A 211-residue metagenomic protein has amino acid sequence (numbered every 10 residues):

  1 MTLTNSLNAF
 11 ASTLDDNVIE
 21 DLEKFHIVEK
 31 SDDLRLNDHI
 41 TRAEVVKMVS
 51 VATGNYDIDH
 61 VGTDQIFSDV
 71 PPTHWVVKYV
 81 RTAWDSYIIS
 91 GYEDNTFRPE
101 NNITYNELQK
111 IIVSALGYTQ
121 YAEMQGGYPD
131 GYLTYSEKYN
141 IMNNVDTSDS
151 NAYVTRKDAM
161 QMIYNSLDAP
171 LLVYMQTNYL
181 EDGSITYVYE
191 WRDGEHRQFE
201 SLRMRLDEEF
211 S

Functional and structural regions predicted by a protein language model:
M1-V46, S50-V77, D85-N106, I112-Y153 (+1 more regions): Feature responds to low-complexity, polar/acidic, surface-exposed segments characteristic of secreted/exported proteins
Y164: Conserved redox-cofactor binding core of oxidoreductases
